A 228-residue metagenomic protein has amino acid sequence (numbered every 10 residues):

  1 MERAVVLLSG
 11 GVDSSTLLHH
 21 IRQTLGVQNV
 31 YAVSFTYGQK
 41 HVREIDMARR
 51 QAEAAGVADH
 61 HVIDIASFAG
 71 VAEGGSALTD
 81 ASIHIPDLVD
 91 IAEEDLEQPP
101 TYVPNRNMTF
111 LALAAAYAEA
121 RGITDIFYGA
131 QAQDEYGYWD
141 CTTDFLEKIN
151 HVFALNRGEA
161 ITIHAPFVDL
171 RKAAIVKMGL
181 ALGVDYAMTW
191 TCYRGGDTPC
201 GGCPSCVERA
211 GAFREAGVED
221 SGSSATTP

Functional and structural regions predicted by a protein language model:
M1-G183: ATP-dependent adenylation/nucleotidyltransferase module used to activate substrates
A54-A55, I161, G211, S223-A225: Short, intrinsically disordered/low-complexity patches at protein termini and at juxtamembrane boundaries
A72, S76-A77, C203, E219 (+1 more regions): Compositionally biased, intrinsically disordered low-complexity regions
A112, M188-G211: Local cysteine-cluster metal-coordination motifs and their immediate loop/turn environment, predominantly Fe-S cluster
R157, R214-G217: Short amphipathic alpha-helical interaction/hinge segments
V184, A210-E215: A polyampholytic, Gly/Pro-enriched intrinsically disordered region
G195-G196, G217-P228: Short cysteine/histidine-rich metal-coordination sites, predominantly Zn2+-binding motifs
